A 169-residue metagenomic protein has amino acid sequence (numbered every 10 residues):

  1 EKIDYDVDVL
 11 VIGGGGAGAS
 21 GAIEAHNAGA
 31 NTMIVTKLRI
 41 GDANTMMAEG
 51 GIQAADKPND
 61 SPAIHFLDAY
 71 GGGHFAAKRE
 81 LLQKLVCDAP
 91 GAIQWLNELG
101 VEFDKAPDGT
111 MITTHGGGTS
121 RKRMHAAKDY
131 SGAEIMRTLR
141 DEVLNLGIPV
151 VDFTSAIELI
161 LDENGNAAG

Functional and structural regions predicted by a protein language model:
E1-D6: A short, basic/flexible loop-to-alpha-helix module at the beginning of a structural domain
V9-I34: N-terminal Rossmann-like FAD-binding beta1-loop-alpha1 element of flavoenzymes
K37-A168: Conserved N-terminal/central alpha/beta ligand/cofactor-binding core
